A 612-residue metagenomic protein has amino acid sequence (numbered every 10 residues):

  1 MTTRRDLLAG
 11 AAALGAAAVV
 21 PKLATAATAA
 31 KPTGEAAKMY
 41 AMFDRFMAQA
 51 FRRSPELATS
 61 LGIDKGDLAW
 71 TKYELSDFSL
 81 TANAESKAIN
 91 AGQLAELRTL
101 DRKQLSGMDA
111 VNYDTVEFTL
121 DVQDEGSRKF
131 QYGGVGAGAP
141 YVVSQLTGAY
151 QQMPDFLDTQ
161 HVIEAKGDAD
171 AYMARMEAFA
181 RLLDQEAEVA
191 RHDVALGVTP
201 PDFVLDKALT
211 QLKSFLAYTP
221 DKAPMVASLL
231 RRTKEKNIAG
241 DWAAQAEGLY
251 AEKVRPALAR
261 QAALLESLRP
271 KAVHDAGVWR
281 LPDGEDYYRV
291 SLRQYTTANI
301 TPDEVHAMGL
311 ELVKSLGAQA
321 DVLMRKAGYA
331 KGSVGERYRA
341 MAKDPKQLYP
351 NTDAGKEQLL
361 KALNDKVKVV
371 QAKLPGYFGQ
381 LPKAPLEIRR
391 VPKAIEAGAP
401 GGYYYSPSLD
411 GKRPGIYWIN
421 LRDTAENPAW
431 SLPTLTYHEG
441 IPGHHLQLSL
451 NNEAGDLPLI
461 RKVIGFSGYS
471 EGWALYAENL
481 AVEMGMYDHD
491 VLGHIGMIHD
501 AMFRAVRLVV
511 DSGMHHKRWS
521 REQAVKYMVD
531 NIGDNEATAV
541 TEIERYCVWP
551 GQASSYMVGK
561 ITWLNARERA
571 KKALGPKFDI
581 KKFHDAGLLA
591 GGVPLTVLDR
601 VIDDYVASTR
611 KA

Functional and structural regions predicted by a protein language model:
M1-T2: Secretory targeting signals
D6-A26: N-terminal export signals
L23-A612: N-terminal maturation segment of proteins
